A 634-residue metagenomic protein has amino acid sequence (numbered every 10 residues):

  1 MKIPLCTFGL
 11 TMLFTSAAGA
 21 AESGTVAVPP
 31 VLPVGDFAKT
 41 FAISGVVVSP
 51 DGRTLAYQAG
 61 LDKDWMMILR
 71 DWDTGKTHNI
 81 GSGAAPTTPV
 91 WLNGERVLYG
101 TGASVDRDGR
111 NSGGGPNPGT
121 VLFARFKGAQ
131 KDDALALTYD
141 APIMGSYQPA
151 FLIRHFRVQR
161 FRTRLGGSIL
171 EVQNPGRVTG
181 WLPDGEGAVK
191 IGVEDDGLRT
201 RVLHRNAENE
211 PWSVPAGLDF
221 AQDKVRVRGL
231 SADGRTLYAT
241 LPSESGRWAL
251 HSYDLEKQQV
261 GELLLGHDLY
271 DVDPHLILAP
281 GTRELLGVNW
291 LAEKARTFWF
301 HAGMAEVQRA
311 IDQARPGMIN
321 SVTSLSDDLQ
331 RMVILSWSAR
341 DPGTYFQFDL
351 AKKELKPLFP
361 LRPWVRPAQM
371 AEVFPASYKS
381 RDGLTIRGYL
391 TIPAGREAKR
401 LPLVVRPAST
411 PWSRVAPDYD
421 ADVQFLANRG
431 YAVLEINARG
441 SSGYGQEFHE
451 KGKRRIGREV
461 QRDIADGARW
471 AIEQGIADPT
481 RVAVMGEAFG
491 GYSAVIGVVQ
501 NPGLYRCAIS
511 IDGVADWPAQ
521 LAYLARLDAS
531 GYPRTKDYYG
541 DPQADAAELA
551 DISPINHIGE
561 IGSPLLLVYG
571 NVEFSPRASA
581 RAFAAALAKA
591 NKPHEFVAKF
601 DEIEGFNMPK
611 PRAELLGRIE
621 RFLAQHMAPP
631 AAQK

Functional and structural regions predicted by a protein language model:
M1-P4: Positively charged n-region of N-terminal signal peptides that target proteins for export
T7-S16: Bacterial N-terminal signal peptides
A20-M332, S338-D341, F348: Beta-propeller folds
V48, Y57, W91, Y378 (+4 more regions): Conserved hydrophobic/aromatic "anchor" residues that stabilize well-ordered secondary structure elements
T179-L182, V288, T297-G395, A421-Q424 (+2 more regions): Non-catalytic accessory segments flanking enzyme active sites
G246-W248, D271-D273, E293-A295, R340-G343 (+11 more regions): Flexible loop/turn segments at secondary-structure boundaries
W364-T480, E487-A488, A522-Y523, Y532: Cap/lid segment of the alpha/beta-hydrolase catalytic domain
A438-K634: Active-site-proximal cap/loop segments of hydrolase catalytic domains
